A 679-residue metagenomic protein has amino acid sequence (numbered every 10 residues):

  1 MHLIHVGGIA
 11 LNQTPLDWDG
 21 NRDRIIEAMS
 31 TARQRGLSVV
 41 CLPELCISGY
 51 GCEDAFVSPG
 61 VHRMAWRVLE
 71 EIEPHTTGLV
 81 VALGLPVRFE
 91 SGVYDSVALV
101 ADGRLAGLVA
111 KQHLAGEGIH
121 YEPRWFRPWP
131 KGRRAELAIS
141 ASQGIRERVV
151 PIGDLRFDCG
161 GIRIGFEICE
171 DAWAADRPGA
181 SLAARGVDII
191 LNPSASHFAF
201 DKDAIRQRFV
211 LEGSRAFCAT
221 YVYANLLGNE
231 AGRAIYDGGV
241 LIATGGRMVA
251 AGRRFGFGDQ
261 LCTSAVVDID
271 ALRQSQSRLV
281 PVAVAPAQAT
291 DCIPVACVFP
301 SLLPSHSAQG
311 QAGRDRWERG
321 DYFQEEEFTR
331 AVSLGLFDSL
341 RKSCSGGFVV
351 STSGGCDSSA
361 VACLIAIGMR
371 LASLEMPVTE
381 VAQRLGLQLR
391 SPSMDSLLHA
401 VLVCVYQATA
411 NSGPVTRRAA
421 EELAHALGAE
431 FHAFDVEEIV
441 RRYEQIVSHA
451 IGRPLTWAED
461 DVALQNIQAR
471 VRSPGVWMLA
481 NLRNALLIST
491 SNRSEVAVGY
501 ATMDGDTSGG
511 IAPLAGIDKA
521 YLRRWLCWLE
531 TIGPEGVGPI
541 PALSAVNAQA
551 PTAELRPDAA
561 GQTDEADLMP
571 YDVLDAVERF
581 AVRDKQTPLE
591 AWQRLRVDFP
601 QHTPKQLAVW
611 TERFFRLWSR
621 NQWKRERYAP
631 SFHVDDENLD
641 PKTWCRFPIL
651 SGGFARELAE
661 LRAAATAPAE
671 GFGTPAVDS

Functional and structural regions predicted by a protein language model:
M1-S351, A362-L389, A426, F431: Enzyme catalytic cores with a strong preference for nitrogen-chemistry domains
G160, C218-A219, E230-A231, T244 (+4 more regions): ATP/NTP-dependent adenylation/nucleotidyl-transfer catalytic domains that generate, transfer, or process NMP-activated
